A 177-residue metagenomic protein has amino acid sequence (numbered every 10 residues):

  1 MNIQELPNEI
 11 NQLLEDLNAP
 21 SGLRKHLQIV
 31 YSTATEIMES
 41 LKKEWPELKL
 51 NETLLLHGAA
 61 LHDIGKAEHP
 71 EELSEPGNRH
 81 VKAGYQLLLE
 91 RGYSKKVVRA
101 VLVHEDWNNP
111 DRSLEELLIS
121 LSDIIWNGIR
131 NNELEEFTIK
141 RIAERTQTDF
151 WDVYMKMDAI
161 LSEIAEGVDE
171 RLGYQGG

Functional and structural regions predicted by a protein language model:
M1-N8, A59: Acidic-glycine-rich active-site phosphate/pyrophosphate-binding loop
E5-I29, I64-E75: Active-site flanking loop/helix segments enriched in acidic
P7, N11, Y31, T35-M38 (+2 more regions): An amphipathic alpha-helix signature
E15-G22, Y31-K43, E47-L55: Long, hydrophobic N-terminal alpha-helical segment
D16, E47-R145: Divalent metal-dependent catalytic cores for phosphoryl transfer on phosphate-bearing substrates
L23-L27, G77, F150-V153, M157: Generic structural signal for well-ordered, non-membrane alpha-helical segments in soluble metabolic enzymes
L27, A34, L161: Short amphipathic alpha-helical/adjacent loop interface patches that line ligand and macromolecule-binding sites
F150-G177: Charged phosphate-binding loop/patch that engages nucleotide di/tri-phosphates or the phosphate backbone of nucleic
